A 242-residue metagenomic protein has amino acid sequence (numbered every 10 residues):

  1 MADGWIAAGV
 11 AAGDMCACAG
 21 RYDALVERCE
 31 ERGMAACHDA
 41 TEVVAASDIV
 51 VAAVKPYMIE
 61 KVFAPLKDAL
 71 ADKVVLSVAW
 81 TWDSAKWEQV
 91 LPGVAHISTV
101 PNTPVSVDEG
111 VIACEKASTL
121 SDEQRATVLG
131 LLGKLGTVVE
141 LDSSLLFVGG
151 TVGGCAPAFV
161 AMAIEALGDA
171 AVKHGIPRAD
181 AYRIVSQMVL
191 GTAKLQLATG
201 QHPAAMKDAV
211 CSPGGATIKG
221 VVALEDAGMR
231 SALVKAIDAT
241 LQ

Functional and structural regions predicted by a protein language model:
M1-H38, G110, V172-H174: NAD(P)+-binding Rossmann beta1-loop-alpha1 motif at the extreme N-terminus of oxidoreductases
A12-M15, D39, D72-K73, A179-D180: Short acidic capping loops at alpha-helix termini that bridge into adjacent secondary structure
M15, V43, P177-I184, M206 (+1 more regions): Small-residue helix-packing motif on alpha-helices
Y22, E31-R32, D39-C114: Rossmann-like NAD(P)(H) cofactor-binding subdomain of soluble oxidoreductases
A35-A40, V139-L141: Short acidic-hydrophobic, aromatic-tinged amphipathic segments that line or gate anion-handling sites
K86, V90-A95, V111-V148, V160-A198: Internal alpha-helical scaffold of NAD(P)-dependent oxidoreductase catalytic cores
S186-Q242: NAD(P)-dependent Rossmann-like dehydrogenase/reductase catalytic/cofactor-binding core
